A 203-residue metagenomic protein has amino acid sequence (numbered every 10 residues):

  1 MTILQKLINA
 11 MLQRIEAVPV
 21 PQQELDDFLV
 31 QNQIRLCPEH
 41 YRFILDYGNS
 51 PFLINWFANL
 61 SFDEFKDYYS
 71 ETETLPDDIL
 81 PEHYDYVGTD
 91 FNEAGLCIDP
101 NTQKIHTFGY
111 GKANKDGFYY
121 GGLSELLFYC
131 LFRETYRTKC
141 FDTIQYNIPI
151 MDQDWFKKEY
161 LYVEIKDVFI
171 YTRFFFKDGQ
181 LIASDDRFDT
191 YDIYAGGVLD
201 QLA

Functional and structural regions predicted by a protein language model:
M1-I105, E134-L181, D186-F188, Y194-A203: A surface-exposed partner-binding patch
H106-C140: Compact, glycine/acidic-enriched structural inserts
